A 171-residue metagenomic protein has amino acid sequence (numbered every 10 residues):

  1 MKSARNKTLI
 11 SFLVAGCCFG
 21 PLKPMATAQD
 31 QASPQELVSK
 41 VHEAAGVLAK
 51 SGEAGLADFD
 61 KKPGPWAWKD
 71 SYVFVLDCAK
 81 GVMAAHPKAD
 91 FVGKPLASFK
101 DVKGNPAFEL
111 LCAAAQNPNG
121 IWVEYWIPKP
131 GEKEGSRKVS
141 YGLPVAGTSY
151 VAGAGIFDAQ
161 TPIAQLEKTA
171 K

Functional and structural regions predicted by a protein language model:
M1-K171: N-terminal membrane-sensor/transducer module of prokaryotic signaling receptors
